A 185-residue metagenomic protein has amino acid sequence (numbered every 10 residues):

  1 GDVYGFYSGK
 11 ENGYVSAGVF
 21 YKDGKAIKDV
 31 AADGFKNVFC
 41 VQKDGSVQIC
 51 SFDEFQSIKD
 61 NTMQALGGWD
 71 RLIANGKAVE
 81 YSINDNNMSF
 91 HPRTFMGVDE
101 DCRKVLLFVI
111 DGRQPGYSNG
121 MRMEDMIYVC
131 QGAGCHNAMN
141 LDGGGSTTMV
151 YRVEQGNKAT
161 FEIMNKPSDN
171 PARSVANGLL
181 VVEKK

Functional and structural regions predicted by a protein language model:
G1-K185: Gly/Ser/Thr/Pro-rich low-complexity, intrinsically disordered segments
